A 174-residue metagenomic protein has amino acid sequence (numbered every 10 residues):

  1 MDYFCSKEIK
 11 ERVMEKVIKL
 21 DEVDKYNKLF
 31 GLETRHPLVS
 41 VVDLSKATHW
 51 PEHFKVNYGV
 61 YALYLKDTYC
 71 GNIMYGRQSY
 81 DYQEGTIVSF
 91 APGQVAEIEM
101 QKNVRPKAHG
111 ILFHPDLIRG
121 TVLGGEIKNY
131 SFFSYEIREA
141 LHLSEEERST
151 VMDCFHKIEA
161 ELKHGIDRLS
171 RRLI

Functional and structural regions predicted by a protein language model:
M1-M74, Q78-Y80: Generic protein-terminus/edge-of-domain signal
D67, Q83, P92: A cytosolic small-molecule/anion-sensing beta-strand core signal
G76, A91-I98, E136: Short acidic (Asp/Glu) patches
R77-S89: Short acidic-glycine-tyrosine-enriched beta hairpin
F90, F113, L143: A conserved hydrophobic position in a structured secondary element of the catalytic/binding core that shapes
Q94-D116, G124-G125: Ligand-binding loop in jelly-roll beta-barrel domains
D116-Y135: Double-stranded beta-helix
F132-I174: Amphipathic alpha-helical segments enriched in hydrophobic/aromatic residues interleaved with Lys/Arg
